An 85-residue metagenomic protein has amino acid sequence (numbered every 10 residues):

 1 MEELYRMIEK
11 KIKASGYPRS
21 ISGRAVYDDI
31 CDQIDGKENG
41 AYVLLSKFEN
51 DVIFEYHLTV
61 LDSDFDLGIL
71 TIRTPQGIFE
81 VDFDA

Functional and structural regions predicted by a protein language model:
M1-E2, E80-A85: Short intrinsically disordered terminal tails
M1-Y27: N-terminal trafficking/processing presequences and adjacent post-cleavage segments of proteins routed to secretion
S20-E80: Acidic, low-complexity, intrinsically disordered interaction modules
